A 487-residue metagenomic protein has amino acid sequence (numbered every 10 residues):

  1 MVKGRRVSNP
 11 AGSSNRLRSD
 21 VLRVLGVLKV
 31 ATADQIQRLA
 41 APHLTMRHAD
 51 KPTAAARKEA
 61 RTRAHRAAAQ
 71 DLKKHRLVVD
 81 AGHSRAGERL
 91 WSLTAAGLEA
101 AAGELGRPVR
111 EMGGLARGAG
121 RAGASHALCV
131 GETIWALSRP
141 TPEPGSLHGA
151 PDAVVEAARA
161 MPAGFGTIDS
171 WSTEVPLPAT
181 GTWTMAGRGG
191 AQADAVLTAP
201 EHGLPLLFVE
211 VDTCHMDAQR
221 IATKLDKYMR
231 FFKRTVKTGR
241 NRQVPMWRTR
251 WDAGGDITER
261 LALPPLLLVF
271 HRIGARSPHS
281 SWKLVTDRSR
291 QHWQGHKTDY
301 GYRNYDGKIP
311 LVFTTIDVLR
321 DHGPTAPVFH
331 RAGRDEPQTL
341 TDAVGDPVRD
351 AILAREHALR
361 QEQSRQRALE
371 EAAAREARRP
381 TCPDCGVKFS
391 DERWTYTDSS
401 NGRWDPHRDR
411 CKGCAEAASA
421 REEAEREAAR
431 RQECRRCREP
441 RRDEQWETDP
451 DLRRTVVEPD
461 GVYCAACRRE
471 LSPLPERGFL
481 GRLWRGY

Functional and structural regions predicted by a protein language model:
M1-R121, A127, A354-R375, V387-R393 (+8 more regions): Nuclease-adjacent, charged terminal/linker segments that flank catalytic cores
L44-H48, P142-H148, T223-R248: Internal, charge-rich low-complexity segments
A81, R121-G123, W135-S138, P142-L207 (+1 more regions): Active-site metal-binding core of divalent-cation-utilizing nuclease and nuclease-like domains
C129-G131: Short gly/ser-rich loop at a beta-strand->alpha-helix junction or flexible surface loop bordering the NTP-binding
G190-D194, P406, P459: Short, surface-exposed coil-to-beta transition loops
H215-T223, K237-V387, E416-R430, E439 (+1 more regions): Non-catalytic C-terminal interaction segments of nucleic acid-processing enzymes
R379, R408-C411, R431-C434, G461: Residues immediately within or flanking Cys/His clusters that coordinate Zn2+ in small zinc-binding modules
